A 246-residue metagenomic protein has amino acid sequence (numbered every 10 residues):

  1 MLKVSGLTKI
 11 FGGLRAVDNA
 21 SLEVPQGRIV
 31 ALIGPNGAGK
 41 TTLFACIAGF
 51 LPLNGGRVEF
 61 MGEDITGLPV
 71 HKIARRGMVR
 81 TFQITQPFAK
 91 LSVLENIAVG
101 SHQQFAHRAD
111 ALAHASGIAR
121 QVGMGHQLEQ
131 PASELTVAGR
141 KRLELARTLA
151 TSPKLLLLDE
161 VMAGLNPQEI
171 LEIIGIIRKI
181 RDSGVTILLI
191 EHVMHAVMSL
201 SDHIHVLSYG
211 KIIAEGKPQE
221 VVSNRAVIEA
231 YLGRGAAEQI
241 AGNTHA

Functional and structural regions predicted by a protein language model:
M1-A246: Glycine-rich phosphate-binding loops of nucleotide-dependent enzymes
